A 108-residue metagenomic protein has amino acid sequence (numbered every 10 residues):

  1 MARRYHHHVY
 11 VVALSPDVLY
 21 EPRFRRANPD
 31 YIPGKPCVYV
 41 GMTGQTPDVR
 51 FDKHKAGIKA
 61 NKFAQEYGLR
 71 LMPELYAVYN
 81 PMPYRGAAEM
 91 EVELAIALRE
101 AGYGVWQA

Functional and structural regions predicted by a protein language model:
M1-D52, R85-E93: GIY-YIG nuclease catalytic motif and its immediate N-terminal context
Q45-D48, D52-A108: Aromatic/basic micro-patches that form nucleic-acid/chromatin recognition or nuclease catalytic surfaces
